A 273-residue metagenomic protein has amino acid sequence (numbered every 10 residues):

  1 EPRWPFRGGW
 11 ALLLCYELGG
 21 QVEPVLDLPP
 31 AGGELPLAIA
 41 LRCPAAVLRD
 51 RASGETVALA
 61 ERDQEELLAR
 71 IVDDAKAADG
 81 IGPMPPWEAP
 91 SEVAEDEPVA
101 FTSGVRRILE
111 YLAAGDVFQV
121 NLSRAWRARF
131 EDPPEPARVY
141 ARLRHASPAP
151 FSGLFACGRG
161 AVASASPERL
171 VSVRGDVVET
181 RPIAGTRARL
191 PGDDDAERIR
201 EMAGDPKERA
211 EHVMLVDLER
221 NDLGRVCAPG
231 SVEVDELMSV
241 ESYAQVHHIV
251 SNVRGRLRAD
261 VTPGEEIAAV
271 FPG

Functional and structural regions predicted by a protein language model:
E1-G273: Extended alpha-helical targeting/anchoring segments, especially N-terminal organellar/secretory targeting helices
